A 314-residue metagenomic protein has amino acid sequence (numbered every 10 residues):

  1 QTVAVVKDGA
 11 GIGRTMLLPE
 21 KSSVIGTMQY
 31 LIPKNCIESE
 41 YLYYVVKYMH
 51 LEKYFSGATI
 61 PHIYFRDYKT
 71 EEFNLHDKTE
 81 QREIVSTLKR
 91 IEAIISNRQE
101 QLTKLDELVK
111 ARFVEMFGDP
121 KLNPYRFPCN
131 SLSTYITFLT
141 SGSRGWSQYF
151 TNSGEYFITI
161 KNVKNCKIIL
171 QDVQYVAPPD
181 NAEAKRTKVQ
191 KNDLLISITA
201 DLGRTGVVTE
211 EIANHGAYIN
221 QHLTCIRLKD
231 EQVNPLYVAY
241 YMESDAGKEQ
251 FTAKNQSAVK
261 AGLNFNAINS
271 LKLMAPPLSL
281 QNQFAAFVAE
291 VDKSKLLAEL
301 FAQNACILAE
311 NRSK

Functional and structural regions predicted by a protein language model:
Q1-T2, G26-M28, G154-E155, K191-L194: Short, surface-exposed beta-edge/turn micro-motifs
V3-S23, S39-Y41, H50-S56, G145 (+5 more regions): Short, ligand-facing micro-motifs at secondary-structure edges
D8, S22-Q29, L42, T59-T79 (+2 more regions): A short glycine-rich beta-alpha junction/loop motif
L18, S23-I25, C129-Q148, K161-K191: Sequence-specific dsDNA recognition surfaces
P33-E38, L228-V233: Ligand-binding loop in jelly-roll beta-barrel domains
A58-I60, Y125-P128, G145-N152, D172 (+1 more regions): Short coil/turn segments at secondary-structure boundaries
T70-S86, S96-G142, S270, M274-Q283 (+1 more regions): Non-catalytic DNA-recognition/assembly elements of restriction-modification systems
